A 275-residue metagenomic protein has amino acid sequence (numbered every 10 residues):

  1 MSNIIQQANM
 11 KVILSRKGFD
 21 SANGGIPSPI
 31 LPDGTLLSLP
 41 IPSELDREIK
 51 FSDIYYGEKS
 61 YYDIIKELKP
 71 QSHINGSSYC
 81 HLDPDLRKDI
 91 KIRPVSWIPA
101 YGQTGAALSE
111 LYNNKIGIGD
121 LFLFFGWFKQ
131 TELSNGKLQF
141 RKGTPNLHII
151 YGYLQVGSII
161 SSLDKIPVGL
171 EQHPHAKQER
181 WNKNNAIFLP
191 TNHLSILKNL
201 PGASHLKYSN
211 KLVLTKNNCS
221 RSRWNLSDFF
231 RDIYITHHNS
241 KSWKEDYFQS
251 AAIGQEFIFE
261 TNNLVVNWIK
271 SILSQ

Functional and structural regions predicted by a protein language model:
N3-Y62, N146-Y151, I159-Q275: Contiguous surface segments at macromolecular interaction interfaces
E67-L147: Short N-terminal edge-element motif at the start of the domain
